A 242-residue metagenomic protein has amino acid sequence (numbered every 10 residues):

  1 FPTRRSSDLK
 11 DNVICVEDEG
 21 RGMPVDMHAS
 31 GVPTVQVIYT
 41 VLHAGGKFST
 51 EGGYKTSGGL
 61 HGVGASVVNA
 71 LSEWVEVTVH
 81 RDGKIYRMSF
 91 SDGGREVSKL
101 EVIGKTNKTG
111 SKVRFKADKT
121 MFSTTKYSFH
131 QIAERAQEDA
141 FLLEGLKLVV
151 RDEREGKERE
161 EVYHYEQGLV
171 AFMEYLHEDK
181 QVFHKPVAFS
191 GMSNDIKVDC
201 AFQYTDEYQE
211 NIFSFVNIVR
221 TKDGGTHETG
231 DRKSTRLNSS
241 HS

Functional and structural regions predicted by a protein language model:
F1, T106-G110, D195: Short, solvent-exposed loop/turn segments at the edges of secondary structure
F1-S6, L237-H241: Short, small-residue-biased leader/transition segments that mark boundaries at the very start of proteins
T3, T109-S111, T221, T235: Ser/Thr-centric signal marking residues that sit in or immediately flank functional binding/regulatory motifs
L9-K10, G104-R114, F202-N217: Flexible hinge/switch segments at interdomain interfaces of large molecular machines
K10-T34, G45-Y175: GHKL-type ATPase core
I38: Short basic (Lys/Arg) and small-residue
H43, H61, H227, H241: Histidine-centered active-site/metal-ligand motif
V97, H130, Q137-D139, G145 (+1 more regions): GHKL/Histidine-kinase-like ATPase module
